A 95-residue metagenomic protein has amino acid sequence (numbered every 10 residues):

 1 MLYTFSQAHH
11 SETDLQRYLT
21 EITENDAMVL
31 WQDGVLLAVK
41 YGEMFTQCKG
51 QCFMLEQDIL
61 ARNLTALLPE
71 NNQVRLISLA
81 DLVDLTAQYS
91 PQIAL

Functional and structural regions predicted by a protein language model:
L2-T13, Q32-G34: Short, glycine-rich nucleotide/cofactor-binding loops
H10-I22, A27-M28, F45: Histidine-anchored nucleotide/phosphate-binding helix
L15, A38, P69: Residues lining hydrophobic/aromatic ligand-binding pockets adjacent to catalytic sites
A27-Q32, G50-D58: Short internal beta-strands
V35-Q47: N-terminal beta-loop-helix "entrance" segment that forms/cooperates in small-molecule cofactor or anionic ligand
L36-V39, L60-L64: Short, charged/polar "capping" segments at the starts of alpha-helices and the immediately preceding loops
L64-L95: C-terminal structural segments of small proteins and small subunits
